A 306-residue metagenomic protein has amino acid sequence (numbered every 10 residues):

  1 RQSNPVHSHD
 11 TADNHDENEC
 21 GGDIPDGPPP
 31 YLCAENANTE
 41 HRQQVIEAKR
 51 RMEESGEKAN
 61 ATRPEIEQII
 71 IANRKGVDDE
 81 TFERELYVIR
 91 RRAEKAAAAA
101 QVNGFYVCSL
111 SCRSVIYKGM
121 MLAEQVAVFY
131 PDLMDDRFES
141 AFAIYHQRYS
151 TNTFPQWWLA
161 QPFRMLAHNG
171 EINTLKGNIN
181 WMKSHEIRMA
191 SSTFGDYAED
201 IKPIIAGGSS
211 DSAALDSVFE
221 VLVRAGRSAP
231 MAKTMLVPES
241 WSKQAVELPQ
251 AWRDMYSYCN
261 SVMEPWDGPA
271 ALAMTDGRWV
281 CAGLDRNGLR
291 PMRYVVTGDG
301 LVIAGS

Functional and structural regions predicted by a protein language model:
R1, A12, E35, E40-S306: Conserved short alpha-helical segments that host acidic/polar catalytic motifs at enzyme active sites
R1-H41: Short, strongly patterned local motifs
